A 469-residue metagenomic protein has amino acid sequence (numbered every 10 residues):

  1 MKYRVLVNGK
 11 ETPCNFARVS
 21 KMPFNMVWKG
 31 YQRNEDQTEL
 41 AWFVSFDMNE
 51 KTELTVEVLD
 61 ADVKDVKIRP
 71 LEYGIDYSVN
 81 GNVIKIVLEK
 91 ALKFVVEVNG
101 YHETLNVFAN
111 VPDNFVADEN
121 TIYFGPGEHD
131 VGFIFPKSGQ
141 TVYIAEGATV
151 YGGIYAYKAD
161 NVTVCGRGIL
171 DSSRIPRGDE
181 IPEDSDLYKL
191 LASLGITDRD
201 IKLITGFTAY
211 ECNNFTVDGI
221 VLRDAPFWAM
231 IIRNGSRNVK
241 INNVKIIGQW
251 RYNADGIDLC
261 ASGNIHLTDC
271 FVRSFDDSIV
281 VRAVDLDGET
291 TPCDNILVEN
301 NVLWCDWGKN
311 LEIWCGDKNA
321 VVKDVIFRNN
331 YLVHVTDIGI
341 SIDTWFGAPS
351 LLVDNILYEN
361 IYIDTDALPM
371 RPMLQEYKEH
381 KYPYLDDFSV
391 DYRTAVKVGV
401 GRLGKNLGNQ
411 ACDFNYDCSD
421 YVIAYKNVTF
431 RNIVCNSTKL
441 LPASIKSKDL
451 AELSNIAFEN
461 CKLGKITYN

Functional and structural regions predicted by a protein language model:
M1-N469: Extracellular/periplasmic carbohydrate-active domains that bind, remodel, or depolymerize complex polysaccharides
